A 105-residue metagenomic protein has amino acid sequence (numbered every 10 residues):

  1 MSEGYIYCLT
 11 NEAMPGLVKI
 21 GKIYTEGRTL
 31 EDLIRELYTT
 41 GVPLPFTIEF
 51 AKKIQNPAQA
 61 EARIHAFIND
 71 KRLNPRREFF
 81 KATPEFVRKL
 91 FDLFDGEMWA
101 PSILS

Functional and structural regions predicted by a protein language model:
M1-S105: Non-catalytic accessory segments flanking enzymatic or RNA/DNA-binding domains
